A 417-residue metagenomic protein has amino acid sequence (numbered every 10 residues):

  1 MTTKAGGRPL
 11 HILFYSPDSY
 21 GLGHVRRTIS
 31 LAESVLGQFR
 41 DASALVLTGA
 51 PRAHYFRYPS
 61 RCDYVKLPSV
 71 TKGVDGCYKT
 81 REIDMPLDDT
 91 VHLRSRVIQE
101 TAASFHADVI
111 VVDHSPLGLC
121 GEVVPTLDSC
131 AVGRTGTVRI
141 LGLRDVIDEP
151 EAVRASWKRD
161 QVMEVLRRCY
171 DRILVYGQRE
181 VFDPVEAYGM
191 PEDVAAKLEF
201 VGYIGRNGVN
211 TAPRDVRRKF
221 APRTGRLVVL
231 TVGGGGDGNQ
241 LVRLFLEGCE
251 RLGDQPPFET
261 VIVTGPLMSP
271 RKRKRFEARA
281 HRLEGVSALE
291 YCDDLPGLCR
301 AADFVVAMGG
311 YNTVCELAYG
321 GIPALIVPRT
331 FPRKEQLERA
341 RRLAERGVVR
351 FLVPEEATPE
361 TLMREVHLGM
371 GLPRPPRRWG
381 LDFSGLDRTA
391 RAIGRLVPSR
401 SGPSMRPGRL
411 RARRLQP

Functional and structural regions predicted by a protein language model:
T3, P9-S16, S34-D89, L93-S95: Conserved nucleotide-sugar phosphate-binding/catalytic loop shared by glycosyltransferases and other
K4, R364-P417: C-terminal amphipathic helix plus adjacent low-complexity, charged tail appended to glycosyltransferase catalytic
S16-I29, Y55, G238-Q240: A short, glycine/small-residue-rich beta-strand->loop->alpha-helix junction that serves as a flexible
A32, Y203-F304, E355: Donor-nucleotide binding loops and adjacent catalytic segments primarily of GT-B fold Leloir glycosyltransferases
Q99-R167: Conserved nucleotide-sugar donor-interacting segment of glycosyltransferase catalytic cores, predominantly GT-B
L143-N239, G265, P270: A nucleotide-sugar donor-handling region in carbohydrate enzymes
D294-E338: A donor-sugar binding/catalytic signature common to diverse glycosyltransferases and related nucleotide-sugar
F331-E365: Change "using UDP/GDP/dTDP sugars" to "using nucleotide sugars
